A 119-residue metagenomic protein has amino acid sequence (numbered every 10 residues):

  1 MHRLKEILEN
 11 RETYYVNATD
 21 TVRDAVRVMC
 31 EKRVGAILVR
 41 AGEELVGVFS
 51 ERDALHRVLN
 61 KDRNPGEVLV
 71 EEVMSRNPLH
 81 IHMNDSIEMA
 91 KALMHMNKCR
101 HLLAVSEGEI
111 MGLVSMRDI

Functional and structural regions predicted by a protein language model:
M1-E12, S50-H82, S86-H95, L113-I119: Tandem CBS (Bateman) regulatory domains
E12-Y15, E44-L45, H80, E109: Short, flexible active-site loop motifs that bind/organize anionic cofactors or intermediates
V16-R33, R40, H80-K98, V105: The conserved cystathionine-beta-synthase
V22, E43, E72-V73, G108: Residue-level signal for alpha-helical context at structural boundaries
D24, G47, R57: Short acidic/glycine-rich loop or secondary-structure boundary segments that cap or lie
M29-K32, I37-D53, M94, L102-R117: A glycine-centered beta-loop-beta connector
